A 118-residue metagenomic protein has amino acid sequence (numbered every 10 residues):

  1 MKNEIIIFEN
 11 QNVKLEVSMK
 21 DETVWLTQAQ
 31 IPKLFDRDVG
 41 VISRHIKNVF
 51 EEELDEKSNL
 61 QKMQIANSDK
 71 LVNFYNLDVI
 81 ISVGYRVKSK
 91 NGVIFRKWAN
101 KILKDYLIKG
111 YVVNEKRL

Functional and structural regions predicted by a protein language model:
M1-W25, L34, V39, Q64-L118: Positively charged, aromatic-accented nucleic-acid-binding surfaces
Q28: Helix-turn-helix DNA-binding elements, focusing on the entry/boundary residues of the two helices that contact DNA
E53-S68: Short Lys/Arg-enriched helix C-cap and helix-to-coil transition segments that create basic nucleic-acid-contact patches
